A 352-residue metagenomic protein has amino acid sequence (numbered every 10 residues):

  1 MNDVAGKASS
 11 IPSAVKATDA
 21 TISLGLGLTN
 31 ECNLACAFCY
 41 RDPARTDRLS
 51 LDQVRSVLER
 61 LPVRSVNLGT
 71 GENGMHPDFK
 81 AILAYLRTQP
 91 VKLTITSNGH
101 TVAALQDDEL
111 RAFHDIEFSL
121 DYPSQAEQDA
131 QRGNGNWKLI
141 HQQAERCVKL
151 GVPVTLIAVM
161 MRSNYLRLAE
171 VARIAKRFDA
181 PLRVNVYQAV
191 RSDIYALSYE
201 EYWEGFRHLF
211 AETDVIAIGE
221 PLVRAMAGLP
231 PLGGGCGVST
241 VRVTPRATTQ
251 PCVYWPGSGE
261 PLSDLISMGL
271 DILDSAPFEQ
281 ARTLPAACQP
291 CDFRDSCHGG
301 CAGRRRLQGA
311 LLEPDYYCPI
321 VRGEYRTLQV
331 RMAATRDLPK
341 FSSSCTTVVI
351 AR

Functional and structural regions predicted by a protein language model:
M1-D108, A112: Conserved alpha-helical substructure of the radical SAM core
M1-T18, T283-R352: Radical SAM enzyme core and accessory elements
F38, D42-R45, D193, R242 (+5 more regions): Secreted/processed peptides and extracellular or luminal domains of membrane proteins
F38, S65, D115, P181-R183 (+1 more regions): Residues at the N-termini of beta-strands
L49, K80-A84, T88, K92 (+3 more regions): Radical SAM enzyme [4Fe-4S]-AdoMet core and its adjacent flexible, acidic and glycine-rich loops/tails across
E72, H100-T101, M161-R162, Q188-A189 (+1 more regions): Conserved beta-strand edge residues that scaffold enzyme active sites
E200-G228, T248, C252-L307, V321 (+2 more regions): C-terminal accessory region of radical SAM enzymes
